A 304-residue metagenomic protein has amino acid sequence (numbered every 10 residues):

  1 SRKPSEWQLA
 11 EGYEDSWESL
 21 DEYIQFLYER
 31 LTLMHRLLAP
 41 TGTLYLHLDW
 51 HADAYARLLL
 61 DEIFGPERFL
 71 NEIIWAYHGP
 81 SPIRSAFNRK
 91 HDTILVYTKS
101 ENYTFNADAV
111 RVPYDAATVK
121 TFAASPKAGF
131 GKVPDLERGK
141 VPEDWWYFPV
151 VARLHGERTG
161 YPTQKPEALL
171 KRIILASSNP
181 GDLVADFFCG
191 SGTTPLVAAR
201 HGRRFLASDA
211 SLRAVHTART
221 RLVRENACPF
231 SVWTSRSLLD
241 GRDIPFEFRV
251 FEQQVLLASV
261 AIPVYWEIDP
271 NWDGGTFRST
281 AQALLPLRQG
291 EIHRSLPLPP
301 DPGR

Functional and structural regions predicted by a protein language model:
S1-T43, H51, I94, D108-V133 (+1 more regions): SAM-dependent methyltransferase catalytic-core segment centered on the flexible catalytic loop and adjoining short
W7-W17, P149-G160: Short glycine/proline-rich turn/loop motifs
T43-H47, R304: Short catalytic-loop micro-motif centered on adjacent basic/acidic residues
Y45-L46, F187, A207: Conserved SAM-binding loop
R57-D61, P66-V151, E167, K171-I173 (+3 more regions): Accessory, often C-terminal, charged low-complexity segments
E157-L169: Conserved SAM-binding loop and adjacent beta-strand
D182-F188: Conserved class I S-adenosyl-L-methionine
G192-L196: Glycine-rich SAM-binding Motif I of class I
